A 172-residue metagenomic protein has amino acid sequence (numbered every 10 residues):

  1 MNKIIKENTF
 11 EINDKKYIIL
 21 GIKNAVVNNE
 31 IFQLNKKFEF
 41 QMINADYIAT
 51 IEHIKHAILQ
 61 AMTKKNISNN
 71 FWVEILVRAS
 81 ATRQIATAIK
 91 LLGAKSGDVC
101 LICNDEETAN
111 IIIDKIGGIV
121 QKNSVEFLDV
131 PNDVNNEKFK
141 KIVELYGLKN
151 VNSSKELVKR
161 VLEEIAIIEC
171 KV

Functional and structural regions predicted by a protein language model:
M1-N13: Secreted/extracellular ectodomain signature
F10, F38-F40, F71, F127 (+1 more regions): Phenylalanine-focused residue identity feature
N13-K16, A94-S96: Short flexible coil/turn linkers enriched for glycine and charged/polar residues that connect secondary-structure
K15-N70: N-terminal interaction modules that seed assembly of large macromolecular complexes
I48, E52, A79-T82, D133-N136 (+1 more regions): Low-complexity, intrinsically disordered regions enriched in charged/polar residues
I51-A109: Ordered, amphipathic secondary-structure segments that act as subunit-interaction surfaces in large macromolecular
A94-V172: Glycine-rich, aromatic-bearing surface loops/beta-hairpins
